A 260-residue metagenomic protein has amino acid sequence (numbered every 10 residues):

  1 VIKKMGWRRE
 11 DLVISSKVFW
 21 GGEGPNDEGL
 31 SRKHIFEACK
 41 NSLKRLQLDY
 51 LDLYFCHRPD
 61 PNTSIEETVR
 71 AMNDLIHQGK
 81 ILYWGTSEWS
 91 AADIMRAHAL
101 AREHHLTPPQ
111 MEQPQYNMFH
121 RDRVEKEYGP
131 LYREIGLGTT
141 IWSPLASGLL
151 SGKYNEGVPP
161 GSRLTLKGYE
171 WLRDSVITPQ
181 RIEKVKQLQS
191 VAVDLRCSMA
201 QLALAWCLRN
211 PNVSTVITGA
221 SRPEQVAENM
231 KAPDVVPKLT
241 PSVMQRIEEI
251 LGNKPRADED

Functional and structural regions predicted by a protein language model:
V1-V13, L43-Q47, N73-I76, H98-T107: Acidic (Asp/Glu)-rich catalytic clusters
V1-W7, A38-K44, Y128-G136: Short amphipathic alpha-helices and their capping/turn segments at secondary-structure boundaries
E10-E23, E112-Y116: A short, structured active-site edge motif that brings together acidic residues
G21-F36, H57-T63: Active-site mouth loops of central-metabolism enzymes
G29-L46, I94-A99: Short, acidic/polar
L43-S64: Active-site groove signature of glycoside hydrolases
P59-L251: Beta/alpha (TIM)-barrel catalytic core signal, keyed to glycine-rich beta->alpha loops juxtaposed to Asp/Glu that bind
A257: Substrate/cofactor-recognition hotspot
